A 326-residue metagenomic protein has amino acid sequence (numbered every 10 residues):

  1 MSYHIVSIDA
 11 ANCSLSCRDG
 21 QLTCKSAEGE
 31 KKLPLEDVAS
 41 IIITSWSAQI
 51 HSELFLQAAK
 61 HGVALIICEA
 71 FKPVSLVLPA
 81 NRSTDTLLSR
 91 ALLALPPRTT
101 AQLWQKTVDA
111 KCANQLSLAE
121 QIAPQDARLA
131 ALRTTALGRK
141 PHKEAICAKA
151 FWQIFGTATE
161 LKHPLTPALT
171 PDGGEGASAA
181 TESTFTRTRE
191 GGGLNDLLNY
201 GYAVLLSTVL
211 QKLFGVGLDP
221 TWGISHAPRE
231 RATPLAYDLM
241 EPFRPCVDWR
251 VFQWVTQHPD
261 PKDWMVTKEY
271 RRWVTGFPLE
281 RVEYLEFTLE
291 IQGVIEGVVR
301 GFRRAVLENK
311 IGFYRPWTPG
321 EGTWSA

Functional and structural regions predicted by a protein language model:
S2-C13, C17, K25, L33 (+3 more regions): Active-site helix-to-loop segments that bind/position phosphate- or nucleotide-bearing substrates and donors across
I8, C17-I43, I50-H51: A positional/architectural concept
E36-D85: Glycine/small-residue-rich interface belts in oligomeric ring/scaffold proteins and their assembly partners
P167, P171-A177: A cross-taxon signal for low-complexity, glycine/charged-rich
